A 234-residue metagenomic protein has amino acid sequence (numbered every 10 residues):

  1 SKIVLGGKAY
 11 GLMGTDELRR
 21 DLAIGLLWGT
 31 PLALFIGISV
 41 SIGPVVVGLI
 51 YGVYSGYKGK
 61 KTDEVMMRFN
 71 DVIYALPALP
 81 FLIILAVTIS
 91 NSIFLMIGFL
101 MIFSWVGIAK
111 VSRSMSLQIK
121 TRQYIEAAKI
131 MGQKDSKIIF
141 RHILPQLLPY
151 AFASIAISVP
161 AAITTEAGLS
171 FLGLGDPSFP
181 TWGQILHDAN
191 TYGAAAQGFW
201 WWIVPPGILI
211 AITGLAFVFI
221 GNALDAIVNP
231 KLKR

Functional and structural regions predicted by a protein language model:
S1-L18: Membrane-topology segments of multi-pass transport proteins
T15-R234: Alpha-helical transmembrane segments of integral membrane proteins, especially multi-pass inner/plasma-membrane
